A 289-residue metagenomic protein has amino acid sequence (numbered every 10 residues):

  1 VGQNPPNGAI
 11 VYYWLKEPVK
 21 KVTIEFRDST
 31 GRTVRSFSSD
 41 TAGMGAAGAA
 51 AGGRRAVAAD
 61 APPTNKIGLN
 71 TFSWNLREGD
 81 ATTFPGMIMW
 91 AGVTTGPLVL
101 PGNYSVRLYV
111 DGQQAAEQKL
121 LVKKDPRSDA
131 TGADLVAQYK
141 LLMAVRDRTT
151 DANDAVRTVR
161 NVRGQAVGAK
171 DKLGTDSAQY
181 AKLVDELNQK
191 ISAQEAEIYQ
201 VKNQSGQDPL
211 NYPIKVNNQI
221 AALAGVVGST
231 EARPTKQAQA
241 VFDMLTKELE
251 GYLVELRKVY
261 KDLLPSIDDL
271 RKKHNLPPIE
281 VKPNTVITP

Functional and structural regions predicted by a protein language model:
V1-T23, R27, T71-S73, L142 (+1 more regions): Contiguous beta-strand segments within globular domains
V11-Y12, V19-F37, N103-L108: Beta-strand-rich binding/interaction modules
Y13, W74, Y104, L270-R271: Conserved structural-core and active-site-/substrate-pathway-adjacent residues in large, well-folded domains of enzymes
T33-T95: Glycine-centered tight-turn motifs at strand-turn-strand junctions
L69, V99-N103: Extracellular Ig-like/FN3 beta-sandwich strand-entry sites
D80-F84, Y109-Q118: Short acidic/polar inter-strand loop motif in beta-rich domains
E117-D151: Low-complexity, Pro/Ser/Thr- and charge-rich linker/hinge segments at domain boundaries
Q118-L120, D151-P289: Mature extracytoplasmic or organellar-lumen-exposed domains after removal of signal/transit peptides
